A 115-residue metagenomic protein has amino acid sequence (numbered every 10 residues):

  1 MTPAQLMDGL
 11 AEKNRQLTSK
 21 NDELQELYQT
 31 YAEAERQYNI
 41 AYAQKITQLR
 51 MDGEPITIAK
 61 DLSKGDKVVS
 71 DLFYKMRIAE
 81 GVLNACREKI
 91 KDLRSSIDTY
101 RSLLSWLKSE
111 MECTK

Functional and structural regions predicted by a protein language model:
M1-K115: Charge-rich amphipathic alpha-helical interaction elements
